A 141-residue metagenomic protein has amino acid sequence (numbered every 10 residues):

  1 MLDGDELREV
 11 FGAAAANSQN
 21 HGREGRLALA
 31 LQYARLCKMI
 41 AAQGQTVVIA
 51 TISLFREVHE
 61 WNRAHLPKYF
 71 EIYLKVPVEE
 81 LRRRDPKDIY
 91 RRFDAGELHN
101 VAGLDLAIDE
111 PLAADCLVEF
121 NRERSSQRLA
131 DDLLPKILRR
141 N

Functional and structural regions predicted by a protein language model:
M1, Y69-Y73, D115-L117: Conserved beta-strand scaffold positions in the cores of enzyme catalytic domains, especially in NTP/NDP-utilizing
M1-R35: Conserved substrate/cofactor phosphate-moiety recognition/catalytic segment in nucleotide-dependent phosphotransferases
G4, L74-V76, F120-R122: Active-site donor-binding loop signature of nucleotide-sugar glycosyltransferases
V10-F11, A15-N20, C37-D94, N100 (+1 more regions): ATP-dependent NMP and nucleoside kinases share a basic, alpha-helical "lid"
H21-A28, A50, N121-R124: Short, surface-exposed alpha-helical recognition segments that flank or form part of ligand/macromolecule-binding
G25-Y33, V58, E97-N100, S125-L129: Helical mechanochemical/support elements of P-loop NTPase systems and associated helical scaffolds
R83-N141: Small-molecule kinase domains that catalyze NTP-dependent phosphoryl transfer to phosphate-bearing small molecules
